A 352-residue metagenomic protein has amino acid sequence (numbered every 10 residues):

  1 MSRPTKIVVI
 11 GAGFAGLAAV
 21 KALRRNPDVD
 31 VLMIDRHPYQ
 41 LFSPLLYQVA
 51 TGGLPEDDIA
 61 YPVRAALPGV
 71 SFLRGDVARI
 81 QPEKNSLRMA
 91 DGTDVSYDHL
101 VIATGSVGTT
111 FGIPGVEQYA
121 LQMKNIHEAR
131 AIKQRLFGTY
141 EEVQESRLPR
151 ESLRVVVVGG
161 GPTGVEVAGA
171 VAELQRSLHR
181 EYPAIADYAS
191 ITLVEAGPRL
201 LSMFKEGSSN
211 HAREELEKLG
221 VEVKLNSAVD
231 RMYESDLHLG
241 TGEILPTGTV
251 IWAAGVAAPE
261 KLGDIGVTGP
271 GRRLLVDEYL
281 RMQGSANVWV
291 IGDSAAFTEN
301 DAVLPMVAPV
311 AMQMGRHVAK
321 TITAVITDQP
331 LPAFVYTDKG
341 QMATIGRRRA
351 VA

Functional and structural regions predicted by a protein language model:
M1-F72, A78, V165-M203, I251: Beta1-alpha1 glycine-rich phosphate/pyrophosphate-binding loop at the start of Rossmann-like nucleotide-binding domains
S2-V8, G69-V156, I251: FAD-binding core/adjacent interface of flavoenzyme oxidoreductases
P4, M314-A352: C-terminal, flexible cofactor-proximal segment of oxidoreductases
I10, S96-V107, V229, L237 (+2 more regions): Short hydrophobic core segments
A15, G105-G108, A168, V256-A258: Short glycine-rich anion-binding loops that position phosphate/pyrophosphate groups of nucleotides and phosphorylated
V70-I80, A172-E278, G284, L331: A Rossmann-like FAD-binding core segment of flavoenzymes
Q118-P149, S235-H238, I244-Q313, K320: FAD-site-proximal beta/loop scaffold in flavoenzymes
Q134-Y188: Rossmann-like NAD(P)H-binding beta-loop-alpha module
